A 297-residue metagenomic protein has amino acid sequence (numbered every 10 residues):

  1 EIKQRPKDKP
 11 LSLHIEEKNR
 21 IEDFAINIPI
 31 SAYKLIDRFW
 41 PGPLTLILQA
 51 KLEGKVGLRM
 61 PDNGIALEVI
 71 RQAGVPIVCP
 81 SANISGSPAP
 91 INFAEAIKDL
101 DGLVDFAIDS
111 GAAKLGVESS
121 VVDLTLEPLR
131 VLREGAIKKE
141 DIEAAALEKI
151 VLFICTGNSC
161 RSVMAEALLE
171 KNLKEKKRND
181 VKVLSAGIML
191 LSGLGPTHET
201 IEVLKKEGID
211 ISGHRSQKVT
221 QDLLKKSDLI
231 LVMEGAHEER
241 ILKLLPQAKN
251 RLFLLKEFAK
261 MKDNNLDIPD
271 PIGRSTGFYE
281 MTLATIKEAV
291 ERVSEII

Functional and structural regions predicted by a protein language model:
E1-I154: Active-site-adjacent structural elements in enzyme catalytic cores
R5-P6, L173-D180, L245-A248: Short helix-capping segments at alpha-helix termini
I21-F24, A96, I142, A165 (+5 more regions): Hydrophobic packing residues within well-ordered alpha-helices of enzyme cores
L58, V121, V131, I211 (+3 more regions): Short clusters of hydrophobic/aromatic residues that line enzyme substrate/ligand-binding pockets
P76, F106, K182-L184, D210 (+1 more regions): Conserved beta-strand segments of alpha/beta enzyme cores
I77, A82-I84, T125-L129, L229 (+1 more regions): Phosphate-binding/catalytic loops
V104, S227-D228: Local beta-strand N-terminus motif with an aromatic residue
L147-S227: Conserved active-site segments centered on acidic
